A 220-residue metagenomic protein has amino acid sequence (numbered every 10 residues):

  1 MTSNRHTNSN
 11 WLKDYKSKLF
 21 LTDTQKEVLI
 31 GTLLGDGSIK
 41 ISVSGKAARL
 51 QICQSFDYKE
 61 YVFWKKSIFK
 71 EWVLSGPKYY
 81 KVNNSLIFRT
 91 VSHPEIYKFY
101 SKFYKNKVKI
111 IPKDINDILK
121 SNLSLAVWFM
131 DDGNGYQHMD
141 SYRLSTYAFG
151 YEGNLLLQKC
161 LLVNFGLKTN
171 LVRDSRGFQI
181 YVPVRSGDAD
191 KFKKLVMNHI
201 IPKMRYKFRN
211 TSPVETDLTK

Functional and structural regions predicted by a protein language model:
M1-K220: Internal intein/HINT superfamily modules and their associated LAGLIDADG
